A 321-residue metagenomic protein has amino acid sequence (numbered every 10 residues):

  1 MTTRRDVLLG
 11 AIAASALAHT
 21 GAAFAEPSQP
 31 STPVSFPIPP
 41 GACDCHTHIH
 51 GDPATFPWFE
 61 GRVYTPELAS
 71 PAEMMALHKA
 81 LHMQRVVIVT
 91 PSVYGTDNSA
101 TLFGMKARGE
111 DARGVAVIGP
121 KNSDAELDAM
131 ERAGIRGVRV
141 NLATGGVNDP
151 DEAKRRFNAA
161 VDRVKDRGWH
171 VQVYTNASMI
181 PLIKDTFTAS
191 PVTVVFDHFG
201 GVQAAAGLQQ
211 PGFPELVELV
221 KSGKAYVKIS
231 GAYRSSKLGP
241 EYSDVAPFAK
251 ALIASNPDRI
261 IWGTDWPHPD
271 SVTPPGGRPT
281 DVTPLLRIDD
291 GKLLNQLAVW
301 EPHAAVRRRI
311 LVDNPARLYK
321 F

Functional and structural regions predicted by a protein language model:
M1-A14: N-terminal secretory signal peptides and thylakoid transit peptides that target proteins across membranes
L8, E26-T96, T280: An N-terminally biased module of ancient metal coordination in phosphate/nucleic-acid-related enzymes
E26-P33, Q209-F321: H/E-rich (His + Asp/Glu) clusters that bind or coordinate divalent metals
C43-T47, V86-I88, G114-A116, V138-V140 (+4 more regions): Hydrophobic faces of well-ordered beta-strands that scaffold small-molecule active sites in alpha/beta enzyme cores
F59-V63, V89, G137-E152, T280-T283: Glycine-rich phosphate-binding "P-loop"
S70-E73, D97, N122-A125, I180-P181 (+1 more regions): Alpha-helical scaffolding within the catalytic cores of extracellular/periplasmic polymer-degrading hydrolases
Y94-S178, D185-T188, K221, Y226-A246: Active-site gating/metal-coordination segments in enzymes
